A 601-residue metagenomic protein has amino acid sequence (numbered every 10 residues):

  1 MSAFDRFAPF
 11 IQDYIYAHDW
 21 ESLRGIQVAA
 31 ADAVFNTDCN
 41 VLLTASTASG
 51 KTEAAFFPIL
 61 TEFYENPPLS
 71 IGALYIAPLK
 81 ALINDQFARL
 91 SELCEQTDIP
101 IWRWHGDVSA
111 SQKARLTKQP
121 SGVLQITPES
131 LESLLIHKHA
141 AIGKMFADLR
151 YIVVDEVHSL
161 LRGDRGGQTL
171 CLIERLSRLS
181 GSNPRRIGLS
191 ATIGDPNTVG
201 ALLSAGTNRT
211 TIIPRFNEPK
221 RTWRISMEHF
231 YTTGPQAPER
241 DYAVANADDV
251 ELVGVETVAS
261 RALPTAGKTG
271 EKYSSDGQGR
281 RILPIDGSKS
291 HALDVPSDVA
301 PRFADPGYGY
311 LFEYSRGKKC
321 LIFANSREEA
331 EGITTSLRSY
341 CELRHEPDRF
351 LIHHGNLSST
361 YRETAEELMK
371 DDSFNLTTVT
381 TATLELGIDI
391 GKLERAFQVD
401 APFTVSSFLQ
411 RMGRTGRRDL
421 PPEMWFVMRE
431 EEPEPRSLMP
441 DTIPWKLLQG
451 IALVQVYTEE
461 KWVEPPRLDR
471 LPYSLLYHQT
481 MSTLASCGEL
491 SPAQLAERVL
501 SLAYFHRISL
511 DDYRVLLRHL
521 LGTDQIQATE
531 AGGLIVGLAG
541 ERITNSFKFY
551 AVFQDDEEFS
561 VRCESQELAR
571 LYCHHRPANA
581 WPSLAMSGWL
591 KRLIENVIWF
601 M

Functional and structural regions predicted by a protein language model:
S2-F4, A8-F10, Y14, F35-N36 (+5 more regions): Helicase motor core with emphasis on the C-terminal RecA-like subdomain
R6, G25-Q27, L490: Alpha-helix N-cap and coil->helix boundary residues
D19-W20, S46: A short glycine/serine-rich beta->alpha loop
E21-N36: N-terminal pre-P-loop "Q-motif" helix
G522-T523, Q527-M601: Conserved nucleotide-binding/hydrolysis modules and their immediate coupling elements across P-loop/ASCE NTPase motors
